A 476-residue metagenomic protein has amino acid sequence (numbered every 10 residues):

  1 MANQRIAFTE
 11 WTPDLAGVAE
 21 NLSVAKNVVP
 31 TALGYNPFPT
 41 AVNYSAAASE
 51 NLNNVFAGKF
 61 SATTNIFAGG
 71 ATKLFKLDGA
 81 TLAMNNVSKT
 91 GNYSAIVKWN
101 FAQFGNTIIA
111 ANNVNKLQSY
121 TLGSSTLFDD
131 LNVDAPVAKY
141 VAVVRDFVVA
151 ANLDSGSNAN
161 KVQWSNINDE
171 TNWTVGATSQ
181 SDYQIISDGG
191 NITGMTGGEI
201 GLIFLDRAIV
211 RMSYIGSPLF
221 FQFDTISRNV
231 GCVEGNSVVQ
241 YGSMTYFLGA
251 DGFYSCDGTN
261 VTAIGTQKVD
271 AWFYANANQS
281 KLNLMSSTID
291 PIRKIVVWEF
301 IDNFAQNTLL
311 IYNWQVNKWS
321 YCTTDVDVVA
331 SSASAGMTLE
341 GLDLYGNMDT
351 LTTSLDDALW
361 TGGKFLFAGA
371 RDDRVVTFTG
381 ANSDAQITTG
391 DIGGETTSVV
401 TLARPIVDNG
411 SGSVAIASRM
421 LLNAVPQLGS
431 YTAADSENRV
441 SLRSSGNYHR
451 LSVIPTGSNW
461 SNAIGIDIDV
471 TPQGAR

Functional and structural regions predicted by a protein language model:
M1-T81, N92-N106, N229-M244, A250-R476: Beta-sheet repeat architectures centered on beta-propellers
N21-V29, I109, A159-N168, I200 (+2 more regions): Short low-complexity stretches enriched in small and charged residues
T40-L52, N85-A95, S125-L284: Beta-propeller and closely related beta-pinwheel folds
A68, A110, S119-Y120, I203 (+1 more regions): Short beta-strand element of the conserved SAM-dependent methyltransferase core
G70, N112, N152, L205 (+1 more regions): Short beta-strand/turn micro-motifs composed of small residues that flank or help shape donor/cofactor-binding pockets
K73-G79, L117-L122, S155-G176, R211-M212 (+2 more regions): Short beta-strand segments and strand-loop junctions that repeat across beta-rich extracellular domains
K98-V133: Hydrophobic or amphipathic alpha-helical targeting/insertion segments
